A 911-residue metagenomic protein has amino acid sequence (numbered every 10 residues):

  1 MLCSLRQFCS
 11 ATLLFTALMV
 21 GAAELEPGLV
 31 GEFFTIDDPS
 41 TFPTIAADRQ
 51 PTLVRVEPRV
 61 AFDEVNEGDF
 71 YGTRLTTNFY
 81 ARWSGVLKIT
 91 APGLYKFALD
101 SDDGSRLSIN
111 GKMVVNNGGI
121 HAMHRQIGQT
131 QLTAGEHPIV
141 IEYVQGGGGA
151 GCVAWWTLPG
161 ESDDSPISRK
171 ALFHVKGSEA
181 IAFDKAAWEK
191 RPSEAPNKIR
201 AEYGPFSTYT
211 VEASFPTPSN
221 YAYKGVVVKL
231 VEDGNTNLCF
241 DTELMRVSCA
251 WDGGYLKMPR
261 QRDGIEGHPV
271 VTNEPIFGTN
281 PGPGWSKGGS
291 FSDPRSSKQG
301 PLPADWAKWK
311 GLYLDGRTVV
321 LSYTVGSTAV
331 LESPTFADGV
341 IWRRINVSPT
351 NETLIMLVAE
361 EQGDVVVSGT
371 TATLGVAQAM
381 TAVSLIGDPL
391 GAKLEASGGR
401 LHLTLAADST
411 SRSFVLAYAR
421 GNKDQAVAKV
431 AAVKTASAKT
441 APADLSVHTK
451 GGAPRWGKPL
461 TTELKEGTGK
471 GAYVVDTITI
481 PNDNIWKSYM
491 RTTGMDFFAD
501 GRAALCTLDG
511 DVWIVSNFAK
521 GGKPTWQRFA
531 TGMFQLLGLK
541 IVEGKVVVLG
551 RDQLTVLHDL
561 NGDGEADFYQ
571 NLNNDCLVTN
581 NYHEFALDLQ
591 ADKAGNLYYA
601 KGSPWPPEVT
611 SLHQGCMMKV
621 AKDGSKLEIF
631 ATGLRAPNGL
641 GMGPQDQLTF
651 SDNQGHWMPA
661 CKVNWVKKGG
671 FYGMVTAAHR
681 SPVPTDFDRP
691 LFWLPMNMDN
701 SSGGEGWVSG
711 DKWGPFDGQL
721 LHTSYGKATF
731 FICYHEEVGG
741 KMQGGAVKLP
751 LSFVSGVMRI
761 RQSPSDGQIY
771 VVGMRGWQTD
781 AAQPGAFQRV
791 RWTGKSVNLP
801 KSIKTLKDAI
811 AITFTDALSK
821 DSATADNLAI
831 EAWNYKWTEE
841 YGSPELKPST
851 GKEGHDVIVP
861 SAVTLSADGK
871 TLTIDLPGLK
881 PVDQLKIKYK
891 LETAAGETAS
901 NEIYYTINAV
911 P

Functional and structural regions predicted by a protein language model:
G21-K96, D100-A195: Extracellular/secretory pathway-exposed regions associated with glycan biology
F62-Y71, L107-G128, L321, D364-L403 (+1 more regions): Solvent-exposed beta-strand/loop surfaces of large extracellular or lumenal domains
V175-Y221, G421-D476, P481: N-terminal pre-domain segments of enzymes
G177-W342, N351, I355-Q378: Beta-strand-rich N-terminal accessory domains
V376-P454: Extended acidic/polar, glycine-enriched regions that form or flank non-catalytic beta-rich accessory modules
K429-V797, K801-A811, K820: Beta-propeller domains with acidic blade repeats across secreted/periplasmic ectodomains and cytosolic WD/CNH propellers
P442-D444, G794-L799, S819, K880 (+1 more regions): Acidic, Ser/Thr/Gly/Pro-rich low-complexity segments and short DxT(G/T)-type signature motifs
I812-S861, I887-T893, E902-Y905: Short, surface-exposed alpha-helix to beta-strand junction/turn motifs within ectodomains of secreted and cell-envelope
